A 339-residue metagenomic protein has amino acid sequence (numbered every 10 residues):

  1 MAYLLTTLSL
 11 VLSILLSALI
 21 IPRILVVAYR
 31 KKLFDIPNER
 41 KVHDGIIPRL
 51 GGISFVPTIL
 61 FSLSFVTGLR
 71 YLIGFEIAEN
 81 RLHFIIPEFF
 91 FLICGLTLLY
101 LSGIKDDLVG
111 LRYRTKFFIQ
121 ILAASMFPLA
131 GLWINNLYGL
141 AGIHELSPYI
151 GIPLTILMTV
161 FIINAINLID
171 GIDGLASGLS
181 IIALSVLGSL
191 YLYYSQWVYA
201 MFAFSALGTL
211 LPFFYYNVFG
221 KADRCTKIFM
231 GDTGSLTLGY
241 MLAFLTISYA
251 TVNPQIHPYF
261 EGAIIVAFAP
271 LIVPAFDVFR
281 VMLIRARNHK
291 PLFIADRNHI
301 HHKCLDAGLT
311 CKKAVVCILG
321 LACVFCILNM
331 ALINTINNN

Functional and structural regions predicted by a protein language model:
A2-K32, I59-L72, I77, R81-T97 (+1 more regions): Alpha-helical transmembrane segments
I36-L50, T226-G231: Juxtamembrane helix-capping/reentrant segments at transmembrane boundaries
G45-P48, R81-F90, G142-I152, I264-A267: Short aromatic-rich membrane-water interface segments that cap or initiate transmembrane helices in multi-pass membrane
P48-G68, S125-L129: A generic, lipid-embedded transmembrane alpha helix
S62-E79, Y100-L111, L129-A141, A250: Transmembrane alpha-helix boundary signature
N80-L82, I86-L122, F127: Hydrophobic alpha-helical hairpins/lids featuring a short glycine-rich hinge
C94-L101, I119-A130, L154-N164, S180-V186: Membrane-embedded alpha-helical core segments of multi-pass
